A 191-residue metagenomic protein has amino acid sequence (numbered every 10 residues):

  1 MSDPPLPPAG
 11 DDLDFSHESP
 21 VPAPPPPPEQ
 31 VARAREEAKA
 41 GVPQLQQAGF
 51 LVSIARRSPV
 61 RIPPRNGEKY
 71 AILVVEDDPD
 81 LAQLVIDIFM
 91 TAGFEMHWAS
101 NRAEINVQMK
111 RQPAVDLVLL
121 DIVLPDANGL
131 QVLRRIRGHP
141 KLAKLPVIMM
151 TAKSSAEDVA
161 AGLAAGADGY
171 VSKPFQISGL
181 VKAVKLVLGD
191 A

Functional and structural regions predicted by a protein language model:
M1-L73, I86, S178-A191: Non-catalytic signal-transmission and effector/linker regions of two-component phosphorelay proteins
E76: Conserved acidic carboxylate
Q83-T91: Charged docking surfaces used in two-component/phosphorelay signaling
W98-L117: Acidic, metal-coordinating helix/loop segments flanking the phosphotransfer/catalytic sites of two-component signaling
P125, A143, S155: The feature encodes the CheY-like receiver
